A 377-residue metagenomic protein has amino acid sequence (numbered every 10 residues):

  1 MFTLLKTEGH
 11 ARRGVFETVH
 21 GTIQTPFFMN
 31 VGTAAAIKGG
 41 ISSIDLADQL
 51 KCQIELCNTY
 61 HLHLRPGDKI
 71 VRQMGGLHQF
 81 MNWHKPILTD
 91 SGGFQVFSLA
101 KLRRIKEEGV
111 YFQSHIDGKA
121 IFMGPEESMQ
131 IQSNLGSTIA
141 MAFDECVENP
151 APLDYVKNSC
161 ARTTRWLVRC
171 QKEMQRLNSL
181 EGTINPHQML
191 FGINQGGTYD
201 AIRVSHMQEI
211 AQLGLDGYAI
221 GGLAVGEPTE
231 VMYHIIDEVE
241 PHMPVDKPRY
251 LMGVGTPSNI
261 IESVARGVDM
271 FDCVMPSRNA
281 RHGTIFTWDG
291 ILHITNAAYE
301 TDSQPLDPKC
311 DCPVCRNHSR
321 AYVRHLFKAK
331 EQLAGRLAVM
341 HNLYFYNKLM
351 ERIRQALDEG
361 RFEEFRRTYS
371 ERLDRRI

Functional and structural regions predicted by a protein language model:
M1-I184, A297-E300: Non-catalytic, usually N-terminal nucleic-acid engagement modules in DNA/RNA processing proteins
M1-V15, I23-N30, K38-G40, D144-P150 (+1 more regions): C-terminal extensions of enzymes
G21, E55, D90, Q132 (+5 more regions): Conserved, mostly hydrophobic/aromatic
E127, I131, L135, N158-R169 (+6 more regions): A non-catalytic, amphipathic alpha-helix used as a structural packing/dimerization or gating element in enzyme scaffolds
S137, V168, K172-Q175, P241-P244 (+4 more regions): Generic secondary-structure signature for well-ordered alpha-helical cores
N149-P152, K157, G217-L223, Q332-G335: Glycine- and acidic
A161-T164, E173, L177, N185-L306: Glycine-rich phosphate/ribose-binding loops and adjacent secondary-structure elements that form binding surfaces
E173-T183, K247, I353-F365: Surface-exposed helix-capping loop/turn segments at secondary-structure junctions
